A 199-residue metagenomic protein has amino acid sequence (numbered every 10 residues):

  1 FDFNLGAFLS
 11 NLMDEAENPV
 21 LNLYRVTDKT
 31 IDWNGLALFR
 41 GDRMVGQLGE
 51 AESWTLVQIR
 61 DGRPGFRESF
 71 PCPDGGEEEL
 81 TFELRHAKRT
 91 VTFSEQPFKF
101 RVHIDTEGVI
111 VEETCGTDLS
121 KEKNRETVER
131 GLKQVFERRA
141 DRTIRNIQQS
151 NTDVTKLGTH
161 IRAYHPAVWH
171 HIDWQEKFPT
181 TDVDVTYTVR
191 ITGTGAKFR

Functional and structural regions predicted by a protein language model:
F1-R199: Membrane-proximal alpha-helical signals and transmembrane carboxylates
